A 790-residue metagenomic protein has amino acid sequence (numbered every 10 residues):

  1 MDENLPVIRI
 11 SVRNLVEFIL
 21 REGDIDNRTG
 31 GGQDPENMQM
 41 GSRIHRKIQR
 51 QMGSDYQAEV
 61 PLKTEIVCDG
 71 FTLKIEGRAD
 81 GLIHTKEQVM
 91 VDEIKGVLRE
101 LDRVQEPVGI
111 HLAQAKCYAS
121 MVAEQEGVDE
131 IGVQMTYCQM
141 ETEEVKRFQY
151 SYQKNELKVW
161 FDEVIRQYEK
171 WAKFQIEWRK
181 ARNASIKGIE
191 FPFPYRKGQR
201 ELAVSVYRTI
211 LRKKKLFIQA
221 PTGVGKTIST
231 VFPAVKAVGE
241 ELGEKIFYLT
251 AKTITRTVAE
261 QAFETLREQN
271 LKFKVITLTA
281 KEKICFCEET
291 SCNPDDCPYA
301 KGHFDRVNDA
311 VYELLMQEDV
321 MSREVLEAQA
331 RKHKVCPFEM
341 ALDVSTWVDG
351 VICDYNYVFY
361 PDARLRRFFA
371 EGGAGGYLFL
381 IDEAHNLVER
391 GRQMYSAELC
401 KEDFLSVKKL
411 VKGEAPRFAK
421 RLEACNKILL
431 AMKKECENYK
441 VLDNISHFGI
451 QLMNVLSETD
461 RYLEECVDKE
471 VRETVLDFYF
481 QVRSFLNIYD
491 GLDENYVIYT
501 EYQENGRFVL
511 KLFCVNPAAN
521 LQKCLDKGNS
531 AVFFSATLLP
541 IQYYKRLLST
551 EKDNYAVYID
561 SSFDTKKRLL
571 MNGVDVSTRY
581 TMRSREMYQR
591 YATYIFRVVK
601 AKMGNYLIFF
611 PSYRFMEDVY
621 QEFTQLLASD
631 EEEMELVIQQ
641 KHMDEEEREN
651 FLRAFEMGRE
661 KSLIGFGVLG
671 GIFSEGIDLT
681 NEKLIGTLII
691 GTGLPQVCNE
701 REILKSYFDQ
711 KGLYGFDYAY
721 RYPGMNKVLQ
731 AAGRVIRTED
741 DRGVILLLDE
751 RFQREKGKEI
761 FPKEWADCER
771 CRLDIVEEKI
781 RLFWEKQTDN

Functional and structural regions predicted by a protein language model:
M1-E87: Metal-dependent nuclease catalytic cores that hydrolyze phosphodiester bonds in DNA/RNA, characterized by
T64-K158: Mg2+/Mn2+-dependent nuclease catalytic core
I176-Q219: Conserved pre-motif I regulatory segment
N183, I189-E190, L242-V351, F359 (+5 more regions): A substrate-engagement module of RecA-like helicase motors
L211-P233: Walker A/P-loop
T230, T257, Q261, H333-G350 (+3 more regions): Signature of the SF2 helicase/ATPase Hel1-core->accessory helical subdomain module
L326-V351, D362-F369, R461-S577, E586-Q589 (+2 more regions): A contiguous, basic/glycine-rich beta-loop/short-helix subdomain that forms a polymer-engagement track
V574-E586, Q639-Q753: Conserved RecA-like P-loop NTPase helicase motor core
